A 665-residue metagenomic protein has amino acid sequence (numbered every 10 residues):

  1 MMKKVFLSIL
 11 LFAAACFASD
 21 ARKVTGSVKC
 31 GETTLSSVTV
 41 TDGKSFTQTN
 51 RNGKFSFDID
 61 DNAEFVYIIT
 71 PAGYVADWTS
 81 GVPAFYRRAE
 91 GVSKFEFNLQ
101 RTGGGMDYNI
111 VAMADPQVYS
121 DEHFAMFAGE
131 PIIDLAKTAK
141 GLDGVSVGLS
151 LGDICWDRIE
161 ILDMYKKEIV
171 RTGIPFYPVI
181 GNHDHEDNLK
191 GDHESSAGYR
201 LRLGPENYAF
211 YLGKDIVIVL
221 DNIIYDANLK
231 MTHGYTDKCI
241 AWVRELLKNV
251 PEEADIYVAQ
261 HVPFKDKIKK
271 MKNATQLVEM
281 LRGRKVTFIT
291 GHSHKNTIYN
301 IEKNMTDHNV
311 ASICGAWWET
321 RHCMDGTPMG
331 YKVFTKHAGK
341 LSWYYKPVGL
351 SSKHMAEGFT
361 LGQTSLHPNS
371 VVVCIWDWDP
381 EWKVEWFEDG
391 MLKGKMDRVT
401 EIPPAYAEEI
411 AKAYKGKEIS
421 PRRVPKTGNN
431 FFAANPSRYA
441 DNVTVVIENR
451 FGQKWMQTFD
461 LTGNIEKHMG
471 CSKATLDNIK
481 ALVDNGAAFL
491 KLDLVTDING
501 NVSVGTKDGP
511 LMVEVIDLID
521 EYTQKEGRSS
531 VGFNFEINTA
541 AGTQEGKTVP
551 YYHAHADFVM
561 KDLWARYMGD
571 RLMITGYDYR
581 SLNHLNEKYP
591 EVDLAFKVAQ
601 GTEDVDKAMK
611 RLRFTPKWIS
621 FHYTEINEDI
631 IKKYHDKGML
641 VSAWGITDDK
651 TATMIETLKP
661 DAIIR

Functional and structural regions predicted by a protein language model:
D20-K23, C30-G31, V75, V82-L162: N-terminal active-site segment of His-dependent metallophosphoesterases
R22-T25, K29-K44, N62: Short, ordered, surface-exposed loop/turn motifs in non-cytosolic proteins
G26, T49-A63, F97, G428-A434: Glycine-centered loop-to-beta-strand initiation motif
L35-D58, D397-R398: Short, acidic Ser/Thr/Gly-rich low-complexity loop/linker segments typical of extracellular and cell-surface proteins
D42, F65-Y86: A short, solvent-exposed loop/turn motif at the edges and junctions of modular extracellular/periplasmic domains
V75-A76, R87-R88, I159-E252, M271-I289 (+1 more regions): Extended active-site neighborhood of metal-dependent phosphoesterases/phosphodiesterases
M305-D389, K426-R438, N442-Q457: Binuclear metal-dependent phosphoesterase catalytic core
V373, T462-R665: Phosphate-group recognition and catalysis centered on beta-loop-alpha active-site segments
